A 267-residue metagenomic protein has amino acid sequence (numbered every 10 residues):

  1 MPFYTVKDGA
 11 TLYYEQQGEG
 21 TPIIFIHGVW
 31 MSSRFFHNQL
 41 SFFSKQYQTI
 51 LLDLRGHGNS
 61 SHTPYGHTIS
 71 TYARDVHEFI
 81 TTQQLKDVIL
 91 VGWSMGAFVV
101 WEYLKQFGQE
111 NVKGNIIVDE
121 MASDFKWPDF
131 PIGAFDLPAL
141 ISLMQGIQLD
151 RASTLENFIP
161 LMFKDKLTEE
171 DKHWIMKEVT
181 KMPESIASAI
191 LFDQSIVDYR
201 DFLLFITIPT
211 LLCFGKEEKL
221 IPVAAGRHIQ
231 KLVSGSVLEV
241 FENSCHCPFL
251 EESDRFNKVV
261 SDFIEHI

Functional and structural regions predicted by a protein language model:
M1-I24, S44-Q48, L85-K86, N111-K113 (+3 more regions): Alpha/beta-hydrolase fold catalytic core
A10-Y65, F79: Conserved HGGG/HGGXW glycine-rich cap/lid loop of the alpha/beta-hydrolase fold
T71-V88: Conserved acidic catalytic loop of the alpha/beta-hydrolase fold
W101, K105-G146: Flexible "cap/lid" loop of the alpha/beta hydrolase fold
F130-F135, G146-L203: Conserved alpha/beta-hydrolase catalytic His-Asp/Glu region
I206, L212-F214: Short beta-strand/loop motif that positions the catalytic acidic residue of the alpha/beta-hydrolase fold
E217-I221: Acidic catalytic loop of the alpha/beta-hydrolase fold
S236-I267: Catalytic active-site module of serine/aspartate enzymes centered on a nucleophile-bearing elbow/loop
